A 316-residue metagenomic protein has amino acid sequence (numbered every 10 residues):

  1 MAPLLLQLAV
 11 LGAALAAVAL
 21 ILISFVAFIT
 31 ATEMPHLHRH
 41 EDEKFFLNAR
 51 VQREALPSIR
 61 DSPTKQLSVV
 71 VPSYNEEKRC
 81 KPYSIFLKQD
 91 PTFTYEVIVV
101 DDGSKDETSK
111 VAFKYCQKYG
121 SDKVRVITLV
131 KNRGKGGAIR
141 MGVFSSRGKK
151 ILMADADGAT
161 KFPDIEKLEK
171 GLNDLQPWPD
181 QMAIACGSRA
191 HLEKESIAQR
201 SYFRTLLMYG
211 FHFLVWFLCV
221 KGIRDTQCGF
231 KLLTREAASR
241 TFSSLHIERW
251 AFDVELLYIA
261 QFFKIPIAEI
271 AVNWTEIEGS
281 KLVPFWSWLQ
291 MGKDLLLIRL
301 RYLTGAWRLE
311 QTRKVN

Functional and structural regions predicted by a protein language model:
M1-T64, V220, S244-N316: Hydrophobic helical membrane-anchoring modules
V51-P57, E76-K88: Short, well-formed alpha-helical segments that are part of the catalytic scaffolds of diverse glycosyltransferases
Q66-S68, E96, E255: Cell-envelope/extracellular polymer assembly enzymes that use nucleotide-activated donors
V71, Y83-L87, P91-S104, I127-L129: Short beta-strand/loop segment that forms part of the nucleotide-sugar
K78-C80, D106-Y115: Acidic helix N-cap motif at the loop->helix transition within catalytic regions of sugar-transfer enzymes
K88-F93, Q117-K123, Q176-P177: Short helix-capping segments at alpha-helix termini
D101-K110, G158: A conserved acidic beta->alpha catalytic loop
K123, I127-S145, K150-M153, F162-W250 (+1 more regions): Acceptor/aglycone-binding surface of glycosyltransferases and processive sugar-polymer synthases
